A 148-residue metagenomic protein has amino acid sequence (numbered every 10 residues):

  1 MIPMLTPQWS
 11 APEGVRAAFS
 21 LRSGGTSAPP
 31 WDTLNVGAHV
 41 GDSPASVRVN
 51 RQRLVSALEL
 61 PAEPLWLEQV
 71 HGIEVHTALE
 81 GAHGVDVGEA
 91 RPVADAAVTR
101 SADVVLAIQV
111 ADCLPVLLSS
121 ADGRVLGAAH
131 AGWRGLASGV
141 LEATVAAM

Functional and structural regions predicted by a protein language model:
M1-M148: Active-site microenvironment for binding and transforming phosphate-containing groups
